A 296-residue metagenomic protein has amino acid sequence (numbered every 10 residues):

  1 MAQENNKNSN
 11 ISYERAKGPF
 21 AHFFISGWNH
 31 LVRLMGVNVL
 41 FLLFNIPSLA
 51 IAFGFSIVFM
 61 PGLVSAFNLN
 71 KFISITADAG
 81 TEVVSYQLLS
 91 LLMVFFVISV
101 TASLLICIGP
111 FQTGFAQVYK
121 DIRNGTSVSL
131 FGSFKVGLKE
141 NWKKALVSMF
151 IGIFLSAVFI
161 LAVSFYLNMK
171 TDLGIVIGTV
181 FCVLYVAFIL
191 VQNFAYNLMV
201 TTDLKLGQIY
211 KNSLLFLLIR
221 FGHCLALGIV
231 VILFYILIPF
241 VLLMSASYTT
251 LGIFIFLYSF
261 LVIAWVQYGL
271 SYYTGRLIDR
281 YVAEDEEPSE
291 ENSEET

Functional and structural regions predicted by a protein language model:
M1-S164, G174, V191-N193, L198-T296: Helix-coil boundary and N-terminal low-complexity module in membrane systems
N168-M169: Short helix-loop junctions at transmembrane helix boundaries
T179-V186, V262: Small-residue-enriched core segments of transmembrane alpha-helices in multipass membrane transport and channel
